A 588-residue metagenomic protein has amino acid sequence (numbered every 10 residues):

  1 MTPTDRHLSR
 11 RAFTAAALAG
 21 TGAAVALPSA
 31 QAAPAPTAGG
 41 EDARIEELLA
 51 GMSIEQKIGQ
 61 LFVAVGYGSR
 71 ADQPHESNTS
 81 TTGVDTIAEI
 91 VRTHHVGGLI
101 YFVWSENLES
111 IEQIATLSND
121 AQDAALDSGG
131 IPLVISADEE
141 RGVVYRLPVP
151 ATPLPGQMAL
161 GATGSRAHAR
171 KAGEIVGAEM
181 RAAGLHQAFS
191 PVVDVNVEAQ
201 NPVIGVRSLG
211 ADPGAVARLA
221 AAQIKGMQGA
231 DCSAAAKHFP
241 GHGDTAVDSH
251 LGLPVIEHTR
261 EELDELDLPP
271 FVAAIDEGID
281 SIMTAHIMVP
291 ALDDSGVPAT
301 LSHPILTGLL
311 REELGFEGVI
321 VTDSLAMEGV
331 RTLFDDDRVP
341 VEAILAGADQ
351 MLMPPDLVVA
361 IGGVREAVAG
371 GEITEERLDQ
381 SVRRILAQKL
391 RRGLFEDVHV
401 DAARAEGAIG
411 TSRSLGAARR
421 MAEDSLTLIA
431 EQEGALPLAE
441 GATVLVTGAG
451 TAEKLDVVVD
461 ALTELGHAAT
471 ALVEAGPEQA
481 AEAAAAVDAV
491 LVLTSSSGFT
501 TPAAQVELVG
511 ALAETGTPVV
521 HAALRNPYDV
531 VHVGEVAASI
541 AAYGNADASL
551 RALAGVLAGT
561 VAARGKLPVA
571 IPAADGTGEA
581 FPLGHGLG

Functional and structural regions predicted by a protein language model:
T2-D5, T14-L27, Q31-E89, H94 (+2 more regions): Preference for extracellular/luminal or secreted protein segments
A50-S53, P74-T79, G83-T86, E109-G129 (+3 more regions): Second-shell residues forming the walls of enzyme active-site clefts
S53, L99, D138, M180 (+3 more regions): Conserved, mostly hydrophobic/aromatic
Q60-V65, G97-Y101, L133-A137, A188-F189 (+3 more regions): Hydrophobic faces of well-ordered beta-strands that scaffold small-molecule active sites in alpha/beta enzyme cores
Y67-A71, S105-L108, E139-V143, D194-V197 (+8 more regions): Solvent-exposed loop/turn segments at secondary-structure junctions within structured extracellular/periplasmic domains
I87-I100, A182-G184: Catalytic domains of carbohydrate-active enzymes, especially glycoside hydrolases
M158-L185, V192-N201, P213, A220 (+5 more regions): A substrate-binding/cap region within the structured catalytic cores of diverse enzymes
